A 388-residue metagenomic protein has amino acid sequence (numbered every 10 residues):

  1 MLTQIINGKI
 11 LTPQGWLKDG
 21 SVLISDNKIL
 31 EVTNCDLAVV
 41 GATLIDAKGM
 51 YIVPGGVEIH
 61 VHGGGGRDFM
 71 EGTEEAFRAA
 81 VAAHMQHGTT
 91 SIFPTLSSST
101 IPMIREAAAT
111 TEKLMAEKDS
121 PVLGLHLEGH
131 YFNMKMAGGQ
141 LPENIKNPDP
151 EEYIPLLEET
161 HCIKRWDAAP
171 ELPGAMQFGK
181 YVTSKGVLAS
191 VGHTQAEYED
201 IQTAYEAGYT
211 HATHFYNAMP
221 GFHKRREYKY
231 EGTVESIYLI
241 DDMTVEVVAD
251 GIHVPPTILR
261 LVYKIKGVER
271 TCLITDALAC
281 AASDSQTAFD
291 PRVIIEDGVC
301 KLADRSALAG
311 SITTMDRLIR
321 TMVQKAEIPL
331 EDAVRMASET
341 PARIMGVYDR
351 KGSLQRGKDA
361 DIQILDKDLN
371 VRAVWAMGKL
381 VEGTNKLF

Functional and structural regions predicted by a protein language model:
T3-I10, Q14, A38-E74, R78 (+1 more regions): Replace "His-x-His-based motif
G8, A288, R343, S353-F388: C-terminal cap of metal-dependent C-N hydrolases
M50-I52, I59, F69-P121, N144-E159 (+1 more regions): Alpha-helical scaffold segments that flank or form the walls of functional sites
H62, R78-A107, S120-N133, T160-E171 (+3 more regions): Divalent metal-dependent hydrolysis catalytic cores, especially in the metallo-beta-lactamase
A82-F93, M134-T160, T203-T244, D284-L308 (+1 more regions): Active-site gating loops and adjacent loop-to-helix segments of metal-dependent hydrolytic enzymes
L127, V182, A212, M322 (+1 more regions): Conserved, mostly hydrophobic/aromatic
E158-S283: Active-site core of metal-dependent hydrolases
K229-V247, Y263-T275, C280-L365: His/Asp/Glu-enriched, well-ordered alpha-helical/loop segment that forms or immediately abuts the divalent-metal
